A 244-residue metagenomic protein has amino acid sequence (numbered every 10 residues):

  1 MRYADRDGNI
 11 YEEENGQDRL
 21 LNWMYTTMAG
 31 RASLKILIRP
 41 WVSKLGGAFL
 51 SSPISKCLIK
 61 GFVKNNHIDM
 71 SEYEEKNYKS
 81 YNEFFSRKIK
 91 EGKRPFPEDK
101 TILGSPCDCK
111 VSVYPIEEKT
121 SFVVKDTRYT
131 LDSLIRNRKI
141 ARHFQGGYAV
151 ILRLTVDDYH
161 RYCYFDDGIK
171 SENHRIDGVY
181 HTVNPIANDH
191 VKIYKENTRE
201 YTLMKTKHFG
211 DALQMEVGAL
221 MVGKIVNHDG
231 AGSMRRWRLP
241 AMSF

Functional and structural regions predicted by a protein language model:
M1-F244: Contiguous, well-folded functional domains in the mature portion of proteins
